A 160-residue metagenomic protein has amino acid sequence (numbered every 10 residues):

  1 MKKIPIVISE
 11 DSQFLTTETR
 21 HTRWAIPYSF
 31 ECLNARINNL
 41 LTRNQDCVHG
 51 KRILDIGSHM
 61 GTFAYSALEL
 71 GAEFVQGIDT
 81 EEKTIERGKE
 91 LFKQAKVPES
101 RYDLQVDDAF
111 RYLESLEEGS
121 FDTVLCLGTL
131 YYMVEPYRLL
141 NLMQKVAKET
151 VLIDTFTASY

Functional and structural regions predicted by a protein language model:
S29-V48: Conserved alpha-helix/loop element of class I SAM-dependent methyltransferases that forms part of the SAM/SAH-binding
K51-H59: Conserved class I S-adenosyl-L-methionine
G61-Y65: Glycine-rich SAM-binding Motif I of class I
E81: Conserved SAM/SAH-binding beta-strand->alpha-helix loop
G88-K89: Conserved SAM-binding loop
L125: A conserved beta-strand element that flanks and buttresses the S-adenosyl-L-methionine
Y137-T150: A short glycine-rich, Lys/Arg-flanked "PGG" loop and its adjoining helix->strand segment in the class I
K148-A158: Conserved beta-strand signature within the Rossmann-like core of class I S-adenosyl-L-methionine
